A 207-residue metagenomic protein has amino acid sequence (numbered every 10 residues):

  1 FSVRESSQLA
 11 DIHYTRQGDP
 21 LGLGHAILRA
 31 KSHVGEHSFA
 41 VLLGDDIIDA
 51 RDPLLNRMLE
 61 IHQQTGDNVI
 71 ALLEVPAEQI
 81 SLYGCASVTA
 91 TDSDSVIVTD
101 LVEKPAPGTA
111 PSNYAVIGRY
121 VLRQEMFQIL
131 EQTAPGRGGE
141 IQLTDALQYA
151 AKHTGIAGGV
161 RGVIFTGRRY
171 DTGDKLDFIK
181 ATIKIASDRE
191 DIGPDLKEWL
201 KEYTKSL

Functional and structural regions predicted by a protein language model:
F1, R189-G193, K205: Short, structured coil/loop segments at alpha-helix boundaries
F1-V3, V98-T99: Short, flexible segments with low predicted structural confidence
S2-V88, Q124, L130-T133: Conserved beta-loop-beta/alpha segment of the NTase-like Rossmann-fold superfamily that binds/positions NTPs
Q8-L9, Y14-T15, L21, L28 (+6 more regions): Mixed-charge, polar/low-complexity N-terminal
R29, D49, N56-R57, K152-H153 (+2 more regions): Alpha-helix boundary/capping detector
A40, L59-Q63, D92-E198: Catalytic-core segments of class I nucleotidyltransferases/pyrophosphorylases that form NMP-activated intermediates
L196-W199, Y203-L207: Intrinsic disorder at enzyme termini
